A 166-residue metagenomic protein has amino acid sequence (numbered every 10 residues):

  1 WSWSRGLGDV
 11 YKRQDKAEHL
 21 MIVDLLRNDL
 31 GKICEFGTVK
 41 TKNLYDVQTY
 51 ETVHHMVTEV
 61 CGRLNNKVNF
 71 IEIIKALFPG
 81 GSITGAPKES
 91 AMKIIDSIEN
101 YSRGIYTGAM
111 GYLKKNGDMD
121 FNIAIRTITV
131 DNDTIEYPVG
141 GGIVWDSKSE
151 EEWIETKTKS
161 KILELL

Functional and structural regions predicted by a protein language model:
W1-W3: Tryptophan (W) side chains
R5, D9-L166: Extended alpha-helical targeting/anchoring segments, especially N-terminal organellar/secretory targeting helices
